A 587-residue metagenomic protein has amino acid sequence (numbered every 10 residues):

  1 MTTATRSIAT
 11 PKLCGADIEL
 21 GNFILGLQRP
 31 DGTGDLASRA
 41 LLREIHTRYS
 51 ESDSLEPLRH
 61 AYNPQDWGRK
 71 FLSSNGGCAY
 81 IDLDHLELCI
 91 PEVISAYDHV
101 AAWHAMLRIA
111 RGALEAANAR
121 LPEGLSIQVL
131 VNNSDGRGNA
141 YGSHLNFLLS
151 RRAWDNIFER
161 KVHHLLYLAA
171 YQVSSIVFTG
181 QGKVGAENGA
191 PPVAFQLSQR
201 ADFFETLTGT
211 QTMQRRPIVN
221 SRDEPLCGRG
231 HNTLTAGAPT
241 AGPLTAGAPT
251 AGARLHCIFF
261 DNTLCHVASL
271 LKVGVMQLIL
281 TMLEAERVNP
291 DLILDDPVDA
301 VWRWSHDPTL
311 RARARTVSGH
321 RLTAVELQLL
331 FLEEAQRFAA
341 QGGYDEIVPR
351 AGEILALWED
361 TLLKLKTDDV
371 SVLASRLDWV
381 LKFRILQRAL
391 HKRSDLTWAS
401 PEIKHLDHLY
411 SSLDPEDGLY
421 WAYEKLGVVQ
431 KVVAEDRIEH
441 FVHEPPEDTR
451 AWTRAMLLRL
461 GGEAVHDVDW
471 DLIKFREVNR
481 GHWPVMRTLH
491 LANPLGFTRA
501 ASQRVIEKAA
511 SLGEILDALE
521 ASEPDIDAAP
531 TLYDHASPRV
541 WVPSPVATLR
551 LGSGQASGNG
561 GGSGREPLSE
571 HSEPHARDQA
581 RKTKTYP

Functional and structural regions predicted by a protein language model:
M1, R581, Y586-P587: Basic/polar N-terminal segments that are highly enriched at the extreme N-terminus, encompassing both cleavable
M1-L130, V162-V177, G209-T210, R215-P217 (+3 more regions): Terminal catalytic/cofactor-binding subdomain
A79, L197, N559: Short clusters of hydrophobic/aromatic residues that line enzyme substrate/ligand-binding pockets
L83, I90-E92, N133, A153 (+2 more regions): Solvent-exposed, flexible loop/coil residues
L86, F195, E566: Flexible, active-site-adjacent loop/turn segments at secondary-structure boundaries
L125-T206, G247: Internal, well-ordered domain-core segments that constitute the primary functional module of diverse proteins
R152, A238-A248, S553-T583: Intrinsically disordered, low-complexity terminal tails and inter-domain linkers enriched for S/T/G/P/D/E
